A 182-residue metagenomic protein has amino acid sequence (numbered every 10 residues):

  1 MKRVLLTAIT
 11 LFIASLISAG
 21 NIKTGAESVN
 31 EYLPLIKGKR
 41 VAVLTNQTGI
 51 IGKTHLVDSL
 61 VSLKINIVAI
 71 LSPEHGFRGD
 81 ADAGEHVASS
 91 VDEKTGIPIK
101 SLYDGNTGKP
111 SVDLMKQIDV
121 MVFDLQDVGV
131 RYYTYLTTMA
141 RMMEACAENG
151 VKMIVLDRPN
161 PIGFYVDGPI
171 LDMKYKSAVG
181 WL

Functional and structural regions predicted by a protein language model:
M1-N21: Bacterial Sec-dependent N-terminal signal peptides
N21-I65: N-terminal phosphate-binding or glycine-rich loops at protein starts, especially the Walker A/P-loop of NTPases
I65, E148-K152: A short helix->loop->beta-strand "cap" motif at the edges of active sites that frequently abuts
N66-G76: Short internal beta-strands
G79-G84, I154-K176: Glycine-rich, charge-decorated loop segments at or immediately adjacent to ligand/cofactor-binding or catalytic sites
A88-I118, V130: Glycine-rich oxoanion-binding loops at beta->alpha junctions
D127-T138: Glycine/threonine-rich flexible loop motifs
K176-L182: Conserved anion/nucleotide-ligand pocket segment
